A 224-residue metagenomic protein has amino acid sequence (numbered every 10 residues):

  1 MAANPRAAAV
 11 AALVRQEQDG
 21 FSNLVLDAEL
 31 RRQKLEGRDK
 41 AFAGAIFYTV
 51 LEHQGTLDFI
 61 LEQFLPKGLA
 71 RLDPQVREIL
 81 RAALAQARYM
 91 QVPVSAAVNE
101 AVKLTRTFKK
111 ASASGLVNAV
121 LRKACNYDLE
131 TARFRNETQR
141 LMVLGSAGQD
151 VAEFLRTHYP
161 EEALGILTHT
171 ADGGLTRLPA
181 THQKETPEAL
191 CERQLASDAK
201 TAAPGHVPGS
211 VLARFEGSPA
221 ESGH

Functional and structural regions predicted by a protein language model:
M1-E130, F134-L144, G148-D150, F154-R156: Non-catalytic accessory regions of SAM-dependent methyltransferases
Y127-H224: Glycine-rich nucleotide cofactor-binding entry segment
